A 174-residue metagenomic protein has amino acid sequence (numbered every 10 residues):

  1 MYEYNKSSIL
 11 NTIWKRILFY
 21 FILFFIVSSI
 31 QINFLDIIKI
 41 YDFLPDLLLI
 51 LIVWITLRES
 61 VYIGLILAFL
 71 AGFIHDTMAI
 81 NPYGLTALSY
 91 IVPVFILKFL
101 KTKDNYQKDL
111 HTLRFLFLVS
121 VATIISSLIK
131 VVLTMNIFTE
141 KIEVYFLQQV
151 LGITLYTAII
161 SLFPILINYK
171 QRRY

Functional and structural regions predicted by a protein language model:
M1-Y174: Terminal, non-globular segments
